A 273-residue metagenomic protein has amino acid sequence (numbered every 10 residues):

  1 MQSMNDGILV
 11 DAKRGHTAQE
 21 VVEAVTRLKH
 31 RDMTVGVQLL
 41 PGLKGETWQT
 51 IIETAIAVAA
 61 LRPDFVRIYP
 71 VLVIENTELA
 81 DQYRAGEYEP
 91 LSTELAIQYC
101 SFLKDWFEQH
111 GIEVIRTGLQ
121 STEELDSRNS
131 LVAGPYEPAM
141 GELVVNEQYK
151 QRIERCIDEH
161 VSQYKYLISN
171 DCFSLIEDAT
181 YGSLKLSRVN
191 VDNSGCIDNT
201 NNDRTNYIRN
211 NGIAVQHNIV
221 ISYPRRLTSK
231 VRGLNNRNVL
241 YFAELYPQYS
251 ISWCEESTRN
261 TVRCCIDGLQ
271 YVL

Functional and structural regions predicted by a protein language model:
M1-G36, L40-D64, E78-L95: Conserved non-cysteine loop/helix-boundary elements of the Radical SAM core domain that shape
Q2-M4, L40-K44, V71-V73, T117-T122: Active-site beta-loop-alpha junctions enriched in small/polar residues
G7-A12, H30-L40, P70-T77, C100-F107 (+1 more regions): Low-complexity, flexible helical/coil segments
E78, A85-N199, R204-L273: Auxiliary Fe-S-binding modules of radical SAM enzymes
